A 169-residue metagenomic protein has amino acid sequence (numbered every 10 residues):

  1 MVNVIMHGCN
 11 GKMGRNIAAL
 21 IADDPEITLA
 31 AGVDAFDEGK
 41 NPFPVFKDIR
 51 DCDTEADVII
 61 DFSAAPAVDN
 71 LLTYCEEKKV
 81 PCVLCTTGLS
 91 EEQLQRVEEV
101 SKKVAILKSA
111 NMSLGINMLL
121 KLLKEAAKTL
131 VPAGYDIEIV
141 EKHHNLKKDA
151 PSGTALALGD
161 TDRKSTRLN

Functional and structural regions predicted by a protein language model:
M1-I5: Extreme N-terminal starter segment of soluble prokaryotic enzymes
H7-N10, G14-A18: N-terminal Rossmann NAD(P)H-binding glycine-rich loop of SDR-like oxidoreductase domains
D23-P42: NAD(P)-binding Rossmann-fold cofactor-contacting core
I59-I60: N-terminal Rossmann-like NAD(P) cofactor-binding module of classical short-chain dehydrogenase/reductase
T73, E77, T86-L107, N117-L119: Rossmann-fold NAD(P)-binding glycine/threonine-rich loop
P81, R96-S113, A127-D136: Rossmann-fold dehydrogenase core element
A133-N145: NAD(P)-dependent dehydrogenases' Rossmann-like dinucleotide-binding region
K164-N169: Conserved small/polar residues in nucleotide/adenosyl-binding loops
